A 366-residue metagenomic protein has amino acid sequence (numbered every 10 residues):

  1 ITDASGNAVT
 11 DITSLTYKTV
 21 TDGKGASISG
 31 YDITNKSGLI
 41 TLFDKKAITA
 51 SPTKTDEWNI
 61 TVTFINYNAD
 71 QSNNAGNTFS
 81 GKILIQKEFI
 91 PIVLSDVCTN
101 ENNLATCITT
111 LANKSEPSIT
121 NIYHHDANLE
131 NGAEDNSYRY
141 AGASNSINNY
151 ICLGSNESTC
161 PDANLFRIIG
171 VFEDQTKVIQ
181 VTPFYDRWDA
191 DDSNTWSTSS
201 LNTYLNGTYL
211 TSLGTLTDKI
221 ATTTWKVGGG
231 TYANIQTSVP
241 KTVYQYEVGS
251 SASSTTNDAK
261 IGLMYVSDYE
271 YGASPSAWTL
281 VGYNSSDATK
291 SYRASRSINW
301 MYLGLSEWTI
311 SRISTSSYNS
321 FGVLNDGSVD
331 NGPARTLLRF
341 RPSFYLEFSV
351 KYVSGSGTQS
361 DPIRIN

Functional and structural regions predicted by a protein language model:
I1-Y31: Surface-exposed interaction patch
T2-D3, L84-E88, P183-Y185: Short edge-strand/loop segments of extracellular domains
D3, N66, K87, L346-F348: Non-catalytic surface loops within mature trypsin-like serine protease
A8-D11, K54, A75, D162: Short loop/turn segments at connectors of secondary-structure elements within structured domains
T19-T41, L129-A133: Surface-exposed intrinsically disordered loops and tails
G23-G25, K46-K54, S155-N164: Intrinsically disordered, low-complexity coil segments
I40-L94: C-terminal, structured domain-capping segment
V93-N366: Collagenous Gly-X-Y triple-helix signature in extracellular proteins
